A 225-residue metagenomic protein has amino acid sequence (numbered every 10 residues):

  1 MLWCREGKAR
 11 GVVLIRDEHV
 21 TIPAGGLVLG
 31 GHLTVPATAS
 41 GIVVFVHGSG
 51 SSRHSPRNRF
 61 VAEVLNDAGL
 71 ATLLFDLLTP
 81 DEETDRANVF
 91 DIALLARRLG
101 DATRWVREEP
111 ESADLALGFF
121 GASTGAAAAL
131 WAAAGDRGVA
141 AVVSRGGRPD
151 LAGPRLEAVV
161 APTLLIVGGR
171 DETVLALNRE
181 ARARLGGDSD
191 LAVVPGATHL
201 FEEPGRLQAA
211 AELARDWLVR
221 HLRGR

Functional and structural regions predicted by a protein language model:
V20-L115, L200-A210: Serine-hydrolase catalytic machinery in alpha/beta-hydrolase-like enzymes
G118-G121, R145: Short beta-strand immediately N-terminal to the catalytic nucleophile in serine-hydrolase-like folds
G121-A129: Gly/Ala-rich beta-loop-alpha elbow adjacent to hydrolase catalytic centers
G138-P149: A conserved short beta-strand
V159, L165-V167: Short beta-strand/loop motif that positions the catalytic acidic residue of the alpha/beta-hydrolase fold
E172-L177: Conserved alpha/beta-hydrolase "acid-adjacent" motif
L185-L200: Catalytic histidine neighborhood in serine/cysteine hydrolases with alpha/beta-hydrolase-type architecture
G205-R225: Catalytic active-site module of serine/aspartate enzymes centered on a nucleophile-bearing elbow/loop
